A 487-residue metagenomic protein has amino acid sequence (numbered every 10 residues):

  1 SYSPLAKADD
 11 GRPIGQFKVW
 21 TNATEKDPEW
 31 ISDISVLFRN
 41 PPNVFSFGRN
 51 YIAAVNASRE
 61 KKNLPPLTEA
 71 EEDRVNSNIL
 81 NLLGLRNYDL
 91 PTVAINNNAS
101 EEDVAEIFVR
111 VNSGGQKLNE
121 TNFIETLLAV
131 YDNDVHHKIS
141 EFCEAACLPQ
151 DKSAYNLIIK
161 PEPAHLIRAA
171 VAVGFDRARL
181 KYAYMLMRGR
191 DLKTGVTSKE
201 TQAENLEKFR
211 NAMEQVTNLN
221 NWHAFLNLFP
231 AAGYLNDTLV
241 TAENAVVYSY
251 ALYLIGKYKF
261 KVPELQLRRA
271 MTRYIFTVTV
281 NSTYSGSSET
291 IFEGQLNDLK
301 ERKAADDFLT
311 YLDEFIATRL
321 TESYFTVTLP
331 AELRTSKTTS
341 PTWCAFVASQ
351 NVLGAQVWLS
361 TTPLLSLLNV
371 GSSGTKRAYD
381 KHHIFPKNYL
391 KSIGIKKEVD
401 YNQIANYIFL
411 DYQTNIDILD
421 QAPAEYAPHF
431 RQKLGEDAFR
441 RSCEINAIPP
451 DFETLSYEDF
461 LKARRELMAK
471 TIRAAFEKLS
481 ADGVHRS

Functional and structural regions predicted by a protein language model:
S1-A178, Y182, L186, N236-D237 (+6 more regions): Basic- and aromatic-enriched surface patches that contact anionic nucleotides/nucleic acids
L82-N97, D103-E106, A145, V216-D237 (+2 more regions): Short amphipathic alpha-helical segments and their helix-coil junctions
I124, I159-T328: A cross-family structural signal marking well-folded subdomains
T279-K381, Y389: Intrinsically disordered, low-complexity N-proximal targeting/linker segments that flank membranes
S282, G371, D451-S487: Acidic, carboxylate-rich catalytic segments that either coordinate divalent cations
S372-N406: Histidine-centered nuclease catalytic patch
Y401-Q432: Short Cys/His-centered divalent metal-binding micro-motifs
R431-A447: Short microdomains enriched in Cys/His and/or Lys/Arg
